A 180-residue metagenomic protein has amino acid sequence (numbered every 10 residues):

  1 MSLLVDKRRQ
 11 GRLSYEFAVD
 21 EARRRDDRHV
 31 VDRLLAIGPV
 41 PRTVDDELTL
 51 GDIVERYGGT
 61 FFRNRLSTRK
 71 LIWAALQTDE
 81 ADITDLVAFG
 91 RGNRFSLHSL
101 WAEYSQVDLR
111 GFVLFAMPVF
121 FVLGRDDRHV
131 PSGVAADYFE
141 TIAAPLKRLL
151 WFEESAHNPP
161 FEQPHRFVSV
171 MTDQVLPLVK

Functional and structural regions predicted by a protein language model:
M1-E16: Active-site nucleophile loop of the alpha/beta-hydrolase fold
Y15-F17, E21-R110, L114-M117: Alpha/beta-hydrolase
V113, E140-T141: Solvent-exposed polar/charged
F115, F121-L123, D127: Short beta-strand/loop motif that positions the catalytic acidic residue of the alpha/beta-hydrolase fold
A116-P118, P145-L146: Loop/turn elements at helix/coil->beta-strand transitions in domains of secreted/extracellular proteins
R128-V134: Conserved alpha/beta-hydrolase "acid-adjacent" motif
A135-F139: Short, highly selective alpha-helical patches that border small-molecule cofactor pockets in redox/cofactor-processing
P145-K180: Catalytic active-site module of serine/aspartate enzymes centered on a nucleophile-bearing elbow/loop
